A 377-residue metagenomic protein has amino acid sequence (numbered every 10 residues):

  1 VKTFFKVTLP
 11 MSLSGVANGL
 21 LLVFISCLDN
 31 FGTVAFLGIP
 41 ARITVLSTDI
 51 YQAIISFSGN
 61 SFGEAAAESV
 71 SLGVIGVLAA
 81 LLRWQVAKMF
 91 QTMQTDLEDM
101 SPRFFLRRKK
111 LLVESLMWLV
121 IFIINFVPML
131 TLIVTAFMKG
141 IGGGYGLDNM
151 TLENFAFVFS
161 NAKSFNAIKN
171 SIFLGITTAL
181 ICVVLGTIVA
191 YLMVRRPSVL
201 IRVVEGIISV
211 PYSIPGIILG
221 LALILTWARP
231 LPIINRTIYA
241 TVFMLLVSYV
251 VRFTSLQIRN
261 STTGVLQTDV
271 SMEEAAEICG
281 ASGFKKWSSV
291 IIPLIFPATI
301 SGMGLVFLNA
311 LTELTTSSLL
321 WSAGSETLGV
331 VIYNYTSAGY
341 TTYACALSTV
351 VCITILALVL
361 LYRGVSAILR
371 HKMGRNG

Functional and structural regions predicted by a protein language model:
K2-D29, S115-M129, V210, I214 (+4 more regions): Transmembrane alpha-helices
K2-K6, G19, F62-F105, L192-M193 (+4 more regions): C-terminal transmembrane helix and the adjacent membrane-cytosol boundary/short C-terminal tail of inner/organellar
K2-T3, S14, R107-M117, I188-L223 (+1 more regions): Cytoplasmic-entry segments and transmembrane alpha-helices of multi-pass inner-membrane transporters
L9, E68, L72-V86, A162-R195 (+1 more regions): Transmembrane alpha-helix signature in integral membrane proteins
V34-R42, E98-R103, M138-L152, L200 (+3 more regions): Membrane-interfacial helix termini and adjacent extracytoplasmic/periplasmic loops of multi-pass transporters
I39-I75, L106-K110, G140-G143, M150-K163 (+2 more regions): Interhelical loop and adjacent transmembrane-helix boundary motif in polytopic membrane transport permeases
G73-L81, S101-T131, R202-I208: N-terminal signal-anchor/first transmembrane alpha helix
L119, K163-G175, S213, A222-L256 (+1 more regions): Loop-to-helix entry region at the N-terminal start of transmembrane alpha-helices in multi-pass membrane transporters
